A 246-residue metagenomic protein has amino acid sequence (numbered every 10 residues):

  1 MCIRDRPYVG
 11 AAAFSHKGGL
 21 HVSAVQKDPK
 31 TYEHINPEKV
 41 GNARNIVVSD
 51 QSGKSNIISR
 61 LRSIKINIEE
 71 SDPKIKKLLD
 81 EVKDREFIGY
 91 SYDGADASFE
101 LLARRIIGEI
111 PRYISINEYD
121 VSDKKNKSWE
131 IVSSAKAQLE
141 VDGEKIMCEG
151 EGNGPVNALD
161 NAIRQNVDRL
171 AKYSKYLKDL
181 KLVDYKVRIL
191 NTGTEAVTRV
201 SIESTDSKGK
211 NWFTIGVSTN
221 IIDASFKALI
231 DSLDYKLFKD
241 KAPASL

Functional and structural regions predicted by a protein language model:
I3, N153-Y173, L177: A short, contiguous, amphipathic alpha-helix enriched in charged residues
R4-M147, T192-V197: A mid-to-C-terminal "edge-of-domain" accessory segment
S49, M147-P155, F213-A224: Short alpha-helix boundary/capping segments
I64-K65, E70-P73, D168-L182, K236-A244: Glycine-rich phosphate/pyrophosphate-binding loops and their adjacent beta-strand/loop elements at enzyme active sites
C148-V156, A162-I163, S201-K208, F226: Terminal-proximal interaction/regulatory segments of ATP-powered molecular machines
L170-D206, I215: Generic long, charged, amphipathic alpha-helical segments
G209-L246: Mixed-charge, glycine-accented linear interaction segment located at domain edges/termini
